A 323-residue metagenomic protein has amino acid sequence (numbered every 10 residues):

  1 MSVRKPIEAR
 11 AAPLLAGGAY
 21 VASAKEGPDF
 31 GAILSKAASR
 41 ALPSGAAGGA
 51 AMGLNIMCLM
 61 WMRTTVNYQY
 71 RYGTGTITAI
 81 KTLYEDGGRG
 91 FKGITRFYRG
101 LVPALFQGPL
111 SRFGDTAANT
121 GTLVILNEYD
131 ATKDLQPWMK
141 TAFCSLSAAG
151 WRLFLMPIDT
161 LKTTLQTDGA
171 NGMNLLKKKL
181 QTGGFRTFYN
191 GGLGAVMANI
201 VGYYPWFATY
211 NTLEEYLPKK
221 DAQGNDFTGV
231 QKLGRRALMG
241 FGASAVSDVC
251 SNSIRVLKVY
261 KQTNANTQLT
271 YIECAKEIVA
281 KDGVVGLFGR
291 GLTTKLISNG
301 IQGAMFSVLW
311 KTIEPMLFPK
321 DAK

Functional and structural regions predicted by a protein language model:
M1-K323: Matrix-facing interhelical linker segments
